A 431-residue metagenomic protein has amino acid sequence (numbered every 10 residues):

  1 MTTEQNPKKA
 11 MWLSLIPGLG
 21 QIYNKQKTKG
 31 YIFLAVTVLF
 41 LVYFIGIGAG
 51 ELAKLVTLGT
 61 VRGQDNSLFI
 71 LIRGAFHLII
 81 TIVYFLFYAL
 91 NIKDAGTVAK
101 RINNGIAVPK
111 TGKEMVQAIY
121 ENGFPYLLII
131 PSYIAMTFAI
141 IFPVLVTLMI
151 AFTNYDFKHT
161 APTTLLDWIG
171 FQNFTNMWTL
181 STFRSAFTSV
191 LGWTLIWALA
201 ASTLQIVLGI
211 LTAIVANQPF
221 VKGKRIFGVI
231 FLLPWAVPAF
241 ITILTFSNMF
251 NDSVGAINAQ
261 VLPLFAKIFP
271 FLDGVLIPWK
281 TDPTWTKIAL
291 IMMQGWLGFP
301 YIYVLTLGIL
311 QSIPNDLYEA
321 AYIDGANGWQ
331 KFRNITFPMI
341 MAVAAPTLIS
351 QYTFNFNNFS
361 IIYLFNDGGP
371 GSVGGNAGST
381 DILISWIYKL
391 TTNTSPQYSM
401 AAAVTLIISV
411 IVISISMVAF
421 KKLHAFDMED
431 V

Functional and structural regions predicted by a protein language model:
E4-K9, S14-P17, Y23, K27-V42 (+5 more regions): N-terminal signal-anchor/first transmembrane alpha helix
I22-Y23, N393: Hydrophobic/aromatic side-chain positions at a characteristic register within alpha-helices of tetratricopeptide repeats
I45-L55, F124-V431: A structural signal for multi-pass alpha-helical bundles of membrane permease subunits that mediate small-molecule
